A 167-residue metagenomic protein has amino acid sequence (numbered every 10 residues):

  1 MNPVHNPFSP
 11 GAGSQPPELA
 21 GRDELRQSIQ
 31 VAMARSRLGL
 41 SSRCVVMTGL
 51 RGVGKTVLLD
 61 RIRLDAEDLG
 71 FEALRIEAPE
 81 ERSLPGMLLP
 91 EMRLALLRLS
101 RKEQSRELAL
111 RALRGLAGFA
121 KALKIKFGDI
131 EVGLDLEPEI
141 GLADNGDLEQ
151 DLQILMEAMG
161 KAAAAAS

Functional and structural regions predicted by a protein language model:
M1-R43, L108: A short, basic N-terminal segment
R22, G52-V53: ABC ATPase "signature" C-loop motif in nucleotide-binding domains
S41-V46, V53, V57-S167: P-loop NTPase nucleotide-binding core
